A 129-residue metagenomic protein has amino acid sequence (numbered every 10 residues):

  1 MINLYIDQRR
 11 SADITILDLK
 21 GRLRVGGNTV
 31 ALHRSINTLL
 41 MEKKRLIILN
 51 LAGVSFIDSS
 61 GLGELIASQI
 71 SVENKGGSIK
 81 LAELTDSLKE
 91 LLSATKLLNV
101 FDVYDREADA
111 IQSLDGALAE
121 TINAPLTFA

Functional and structural regions predicted by a protein language model:
M1-L4, M41-I47, R106: Short, charge-rich amphipathic segments
N3-N37: STAS-typified acidic loop motif
D7, A82, Y104: General small-molecule cofactor/ligand-binding pocket signal
S11, D86, A108: Residues that form or immediately flank small-molecule/cofactor binding pockets and catalytic motifs
D13, L97-V100, R106: Glycine-centered tight turns that cap/initiate beta-strands
L23-F101: Amphipathic alpha-helical interaction surfaces in cytosolic regulatory modules
V103-A129: A charged, well-structured terminal subsegment
